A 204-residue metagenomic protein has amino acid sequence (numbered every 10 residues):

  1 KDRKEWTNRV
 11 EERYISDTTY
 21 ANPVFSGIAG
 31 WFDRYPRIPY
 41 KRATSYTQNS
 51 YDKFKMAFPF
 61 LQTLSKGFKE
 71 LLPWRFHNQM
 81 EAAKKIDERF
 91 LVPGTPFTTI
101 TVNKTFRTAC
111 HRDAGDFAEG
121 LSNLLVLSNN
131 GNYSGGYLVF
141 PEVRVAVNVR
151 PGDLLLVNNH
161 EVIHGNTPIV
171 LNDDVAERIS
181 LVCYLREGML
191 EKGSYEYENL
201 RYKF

Functional and structural regions predicted by a protein language model:
K1-N123, A146-V147, H164-F204: Fe(II)/2-oxoglutarate oxygenase catalytic core
A118-G120, G131-Y133, E161: Coil-to-beta-strand transition motifs
N123, L127-S128, L155-L156: Retroviral integrase
L127-R150: A short beta-strand-loop-beta hairpin characteristic of the jelly-roll/cupin
V139, D153-L156, M189-G193: Compositionally biased, intrinsically disordered low-complexity regions enriched in charged/polar residues
P141, V157-N158, Y184: Generic beta-strand/beta-sheet core signal
V147-I163: Conserved metal-binding segment of the jelly-roll/cupin
